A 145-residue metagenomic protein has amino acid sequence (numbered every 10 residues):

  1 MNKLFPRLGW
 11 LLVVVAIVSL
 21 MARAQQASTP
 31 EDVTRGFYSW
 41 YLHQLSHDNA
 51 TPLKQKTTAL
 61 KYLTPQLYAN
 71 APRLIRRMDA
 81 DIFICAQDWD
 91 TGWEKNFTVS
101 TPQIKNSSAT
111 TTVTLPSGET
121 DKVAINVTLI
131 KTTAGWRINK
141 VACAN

Functional and structural regions predicted by a protein language model:
M1-W10: Bacterial N-terminal signal peptides that target proteins for export
G9-S19: Bacterial N-terminal signal peptides
L20-A24: Sec/Tat signal peptide C-region and signal peptidase I cleavage site
A27-D32, E119, V123: Soluble non-cytosolic domains of exported or imported proteins
S28-S46: Short, aromatic-enriched amphipathic alpha-helices that serve as compact interaction elements
V33, H47-R76: Short, well-ordered alpha-helical segments enriched in acidic and aromatic residues
L63-E119: Surface-exposed, charged secondary-structure patches
K122-N145: Short beta-strand edge/turn micro-motifs at domain boundaries
